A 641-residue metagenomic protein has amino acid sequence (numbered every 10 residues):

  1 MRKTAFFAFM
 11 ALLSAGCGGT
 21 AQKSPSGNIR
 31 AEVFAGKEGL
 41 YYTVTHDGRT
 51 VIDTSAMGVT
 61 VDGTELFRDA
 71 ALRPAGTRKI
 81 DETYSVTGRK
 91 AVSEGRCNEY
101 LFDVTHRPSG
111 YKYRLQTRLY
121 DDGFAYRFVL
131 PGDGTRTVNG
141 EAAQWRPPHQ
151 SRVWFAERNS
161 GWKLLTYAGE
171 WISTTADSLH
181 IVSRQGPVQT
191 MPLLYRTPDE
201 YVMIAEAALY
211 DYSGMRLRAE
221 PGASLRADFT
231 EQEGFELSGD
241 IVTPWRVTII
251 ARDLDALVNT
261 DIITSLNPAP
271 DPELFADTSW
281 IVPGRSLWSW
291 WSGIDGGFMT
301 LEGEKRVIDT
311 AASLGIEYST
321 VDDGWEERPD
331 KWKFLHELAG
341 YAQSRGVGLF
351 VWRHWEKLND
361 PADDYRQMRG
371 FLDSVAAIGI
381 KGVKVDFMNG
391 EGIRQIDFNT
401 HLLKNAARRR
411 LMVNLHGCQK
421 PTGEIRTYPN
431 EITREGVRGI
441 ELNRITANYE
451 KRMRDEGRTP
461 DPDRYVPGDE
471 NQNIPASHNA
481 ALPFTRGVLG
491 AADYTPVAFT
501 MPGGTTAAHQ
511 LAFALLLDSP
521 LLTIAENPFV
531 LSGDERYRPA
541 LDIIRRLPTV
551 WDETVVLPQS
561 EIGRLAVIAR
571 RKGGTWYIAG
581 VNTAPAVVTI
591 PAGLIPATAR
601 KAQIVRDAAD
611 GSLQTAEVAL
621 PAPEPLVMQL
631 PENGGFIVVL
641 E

Functional and structural regions predicted by a protein language model:
A15-G16: C-terminal motif of bacterial Sec signal peptides marking the signal peptidase cleavage site
T20-A269, S612: N-terminal accessory beta-strand-rich subdomains and adjacent acidic, glycine-rich linkers that precede catalytic cores
F128, A311, D386, V413 (+2 more regions): Conserved, mostly hydrophobic/aromatic
S238-Y318: An acidic-aromatic substrate-binding cleft motif
G324-T506: Aromatic- and carboxylate-enriched substrate-binding clefts and catalytic-loop regions of carbohydrate-active enzymes
F499-Q559, L565, R570-K572: Glycine-rich, aromatic-lined ligand/substrate-binding cores of catalytic and carbohydrate-binding domains
E561-T598, F636-V639: Carbohydrate-binding surface patches
V618-E641: C-terminal beta-strand-rich structural cap/linker in extracellular carbohydrate-active enzymes
